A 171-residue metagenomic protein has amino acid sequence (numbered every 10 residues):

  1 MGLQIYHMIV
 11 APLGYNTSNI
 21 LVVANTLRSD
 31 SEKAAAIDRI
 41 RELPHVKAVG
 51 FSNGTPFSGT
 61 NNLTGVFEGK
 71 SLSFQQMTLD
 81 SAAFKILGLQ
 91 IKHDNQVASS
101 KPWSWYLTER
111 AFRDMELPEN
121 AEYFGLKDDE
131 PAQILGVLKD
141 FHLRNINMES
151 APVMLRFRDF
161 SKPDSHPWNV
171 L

Functional and structural regions predicted by a protein language model:
M1-S18: Alpha-helical transmembrane segments
H7, V22, R113: Active-site micro-motifs of SAM-dependent methyltransferase domains
N16-V22, D164-N169: Acyl/amide activation-and-transfer machinery of modular secondary-metabolite enzymes
N25-L27: Short, polar/charged loop or turn motifs at beta-strand boundaries
S29-A35: Short, conserved charged micro-motifs
A35-D38, E42-L171: Mid-to-C-terminal secondary-structure elements that act as membrane-proximal/extracytoplasmic interface segments
